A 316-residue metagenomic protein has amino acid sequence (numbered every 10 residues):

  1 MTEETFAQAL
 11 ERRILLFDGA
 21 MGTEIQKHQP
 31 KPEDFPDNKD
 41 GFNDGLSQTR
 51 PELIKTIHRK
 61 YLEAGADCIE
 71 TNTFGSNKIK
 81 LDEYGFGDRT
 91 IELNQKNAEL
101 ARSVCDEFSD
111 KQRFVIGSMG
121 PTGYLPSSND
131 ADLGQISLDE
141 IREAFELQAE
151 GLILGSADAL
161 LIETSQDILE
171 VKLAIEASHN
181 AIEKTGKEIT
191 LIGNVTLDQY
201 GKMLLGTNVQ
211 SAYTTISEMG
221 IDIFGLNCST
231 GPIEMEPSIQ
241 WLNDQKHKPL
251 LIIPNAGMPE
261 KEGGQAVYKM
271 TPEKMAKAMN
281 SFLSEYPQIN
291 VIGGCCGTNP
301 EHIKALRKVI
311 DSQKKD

Functional and structural regions predicted by a protein language model:
M1-D316: Domain-level signal for soluble alpha/beta catalytic cores
